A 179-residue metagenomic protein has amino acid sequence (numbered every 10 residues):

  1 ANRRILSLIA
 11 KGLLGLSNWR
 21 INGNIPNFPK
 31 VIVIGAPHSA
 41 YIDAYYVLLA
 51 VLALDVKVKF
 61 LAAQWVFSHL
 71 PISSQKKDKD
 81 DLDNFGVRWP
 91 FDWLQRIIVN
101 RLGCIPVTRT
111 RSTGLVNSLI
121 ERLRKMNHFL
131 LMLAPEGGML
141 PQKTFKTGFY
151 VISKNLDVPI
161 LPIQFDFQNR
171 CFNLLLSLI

Functional and structural regions predicted by a protein language model:
A1-R20: N-terminal membrane-anchoring alpha-helices
G15-I179: Soluble catalytic domains of membrane acyltransferases
